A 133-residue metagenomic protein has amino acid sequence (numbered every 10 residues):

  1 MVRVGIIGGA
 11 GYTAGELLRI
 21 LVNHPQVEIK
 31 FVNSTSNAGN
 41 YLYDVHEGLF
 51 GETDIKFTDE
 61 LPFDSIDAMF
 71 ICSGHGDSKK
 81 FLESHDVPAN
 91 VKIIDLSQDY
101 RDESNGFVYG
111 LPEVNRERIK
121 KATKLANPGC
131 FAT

Functional and structural regions predicted by a protein language model:
M1-T133: N-terminal Rossmann-like NAD(P) cofactor-binding subdomain of oxidoreductases, focused on the glycine-rich
